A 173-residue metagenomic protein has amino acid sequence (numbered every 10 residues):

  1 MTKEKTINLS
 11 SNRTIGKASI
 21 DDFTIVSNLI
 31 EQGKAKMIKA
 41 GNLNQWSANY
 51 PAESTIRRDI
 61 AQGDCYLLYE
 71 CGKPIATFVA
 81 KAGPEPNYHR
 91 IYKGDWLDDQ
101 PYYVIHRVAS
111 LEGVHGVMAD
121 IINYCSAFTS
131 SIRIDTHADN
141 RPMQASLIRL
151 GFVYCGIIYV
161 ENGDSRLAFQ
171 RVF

Functional and structural regions predicted by a protein language model:
R13-N28: A short beta-loop-alpha structural element at the N-terminal edge of CoA-dependent acyl/N-acetyltransferase catalytic
A35-S54: Conserved GNAT-fold acetyl-CoA-binding loop/helix
L67, K73-P84: Conserved beta-strand in the GNAT
V79-G113: Conserved acyl-donor/pantetheine-binding loop and adjacent beta-alpha core of acyl/acetyltransferases and related
S110-A127, A145-R149: Conserved acetyl-CoA-binding loop-helix of GNAT-fold acetyltransferases
A127-D139: Conserved GNAT acetyl-CoA-binding A-motif
D135, V153-L167: Conserved catalytic-core motifs of GNAT/GCN5-like acyltransferases
D139-G156: Conserved active-site alpha-helix within GNAT-family acetyltransferase domains
